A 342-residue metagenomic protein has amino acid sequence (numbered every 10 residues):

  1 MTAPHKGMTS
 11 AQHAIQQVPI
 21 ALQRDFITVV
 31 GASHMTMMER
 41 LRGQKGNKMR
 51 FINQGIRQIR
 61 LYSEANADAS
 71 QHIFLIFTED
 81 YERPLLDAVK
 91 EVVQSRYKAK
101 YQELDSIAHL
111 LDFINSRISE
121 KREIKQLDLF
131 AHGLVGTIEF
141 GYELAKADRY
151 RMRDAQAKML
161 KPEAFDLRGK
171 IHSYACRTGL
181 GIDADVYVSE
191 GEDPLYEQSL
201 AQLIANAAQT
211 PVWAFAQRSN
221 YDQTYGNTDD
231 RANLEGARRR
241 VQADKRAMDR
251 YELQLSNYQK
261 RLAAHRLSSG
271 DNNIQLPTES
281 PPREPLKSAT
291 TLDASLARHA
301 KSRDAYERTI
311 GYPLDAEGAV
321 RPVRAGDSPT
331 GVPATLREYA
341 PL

Functional and structural regions predicted by a protein language model:
M1, A11-I15, E91, Y258 (+1 more regions): Intrinsically disordered, low-complexity polar segments enriched in Ser/Thr/Pro and acidic
T2-S70: Boundary/activation segment at the start of structured domains
L22-Q23, E123, L167, A208: Short, well-ordered loop/turn elements at secondary-structure boundaries
S33-H34, R60-D183, H299-A319, V323-L342: Catalytic-core segments of thiol-dependent peptidases
M38-N47, E139-A147, G181-L195: Short, flexible/disordered intra-domain loops and linkers
Q44-I59, E82-K90, E197, A201: Short, highly selective alpha-helical patches that border small-molecule cofactor pockets in redox/cofactor-processing
F51, S106, M152, E192-Y196: Soluble or luminal CAZymes and related metallo-dependent hydrolases
K170-L342: Active-site-proximal C-terminal subdomain of hydrolase catalytic domains
